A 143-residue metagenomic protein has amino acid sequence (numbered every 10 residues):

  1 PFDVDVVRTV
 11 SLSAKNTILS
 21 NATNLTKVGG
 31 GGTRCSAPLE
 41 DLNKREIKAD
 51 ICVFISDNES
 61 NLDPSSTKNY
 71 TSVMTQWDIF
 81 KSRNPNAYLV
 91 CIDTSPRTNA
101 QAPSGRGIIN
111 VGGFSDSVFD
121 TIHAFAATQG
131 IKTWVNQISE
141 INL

Functional and structural regions predicted by a protein language model:
P1-L143: Acidic, glycine-rich A-domain
